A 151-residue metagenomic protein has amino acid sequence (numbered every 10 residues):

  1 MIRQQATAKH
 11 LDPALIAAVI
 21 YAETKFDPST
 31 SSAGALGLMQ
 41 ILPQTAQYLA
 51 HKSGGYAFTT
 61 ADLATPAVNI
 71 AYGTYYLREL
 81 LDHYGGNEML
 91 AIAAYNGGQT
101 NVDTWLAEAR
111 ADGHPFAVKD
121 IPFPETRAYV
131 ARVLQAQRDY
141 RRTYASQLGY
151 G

Functional and structural regions predicted by a protein language model:
M1-G151: Catalytic glycan-binding domains that act on GlcNAc-containing polysaccharides
